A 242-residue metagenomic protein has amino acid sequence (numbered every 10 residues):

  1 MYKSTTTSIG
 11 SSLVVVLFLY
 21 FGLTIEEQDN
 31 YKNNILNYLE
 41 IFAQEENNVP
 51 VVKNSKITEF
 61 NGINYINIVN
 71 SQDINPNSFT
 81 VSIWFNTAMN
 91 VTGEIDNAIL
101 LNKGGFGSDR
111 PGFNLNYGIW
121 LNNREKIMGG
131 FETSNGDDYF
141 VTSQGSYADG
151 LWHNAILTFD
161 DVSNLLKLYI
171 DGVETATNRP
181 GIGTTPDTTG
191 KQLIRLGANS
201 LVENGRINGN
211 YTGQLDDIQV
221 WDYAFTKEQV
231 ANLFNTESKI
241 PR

Functional and structural regions predicted by a protein language model:
M1-S12: N-terminal Sec-pathway targeting helices
G10-Y20: Hydrophobic membrane-insertion alpha-helices, especially the h-region of bacterial N-terminal signal peptides
Q28-I57, G93, Q214-R242: Extended recognition patches within non-cytosolic domains
N33-N77, A88, T133-N135, L193-S200 (+1 more regions): Low-complexity, glycine/proline/serine-rich flexible segments
N61-M128, D137, D149-W152, D161-L166 (+3 more regions): Extracellular glycan-recognition modules
V69-S71, T142-S146, G183: Beta-strand-rich interaction surfaces with strong enrichment in secreted/lumenal proteins
L157-R179: Carbohydrate-binding surfaces in secreted/extracellular proteins
N178-Q214: Flexible glycan-contacting loops in extracellular carbohydrate-active proteins
